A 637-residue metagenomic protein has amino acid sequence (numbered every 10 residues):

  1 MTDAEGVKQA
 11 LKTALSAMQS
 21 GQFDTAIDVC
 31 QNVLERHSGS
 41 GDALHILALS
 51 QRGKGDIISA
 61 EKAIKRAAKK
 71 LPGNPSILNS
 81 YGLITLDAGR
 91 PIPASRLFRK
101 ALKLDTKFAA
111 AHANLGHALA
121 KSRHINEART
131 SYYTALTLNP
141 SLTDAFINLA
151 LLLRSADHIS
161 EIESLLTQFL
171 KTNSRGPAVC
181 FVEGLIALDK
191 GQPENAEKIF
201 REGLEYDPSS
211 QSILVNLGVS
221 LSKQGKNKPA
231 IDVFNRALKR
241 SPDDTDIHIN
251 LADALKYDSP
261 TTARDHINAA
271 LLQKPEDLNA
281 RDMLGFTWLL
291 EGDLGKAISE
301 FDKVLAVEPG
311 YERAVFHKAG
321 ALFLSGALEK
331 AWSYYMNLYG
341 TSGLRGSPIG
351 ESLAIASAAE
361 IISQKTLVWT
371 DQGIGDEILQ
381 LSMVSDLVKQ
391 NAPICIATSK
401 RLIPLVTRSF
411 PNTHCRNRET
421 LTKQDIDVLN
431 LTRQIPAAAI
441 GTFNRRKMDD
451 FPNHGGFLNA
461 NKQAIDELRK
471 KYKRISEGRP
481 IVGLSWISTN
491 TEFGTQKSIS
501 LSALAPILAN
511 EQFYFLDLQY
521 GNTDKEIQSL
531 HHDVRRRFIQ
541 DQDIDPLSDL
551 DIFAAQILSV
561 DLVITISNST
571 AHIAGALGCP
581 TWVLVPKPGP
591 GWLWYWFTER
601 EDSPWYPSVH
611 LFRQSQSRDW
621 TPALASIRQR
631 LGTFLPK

Functional and structural regions predicted by a protein language model:
M1-L562, S567-K637: Alpha-helical solenoid repeat scaffolds of the TPR/TPR-like class and their adjacent stem/linker regions that mediate
